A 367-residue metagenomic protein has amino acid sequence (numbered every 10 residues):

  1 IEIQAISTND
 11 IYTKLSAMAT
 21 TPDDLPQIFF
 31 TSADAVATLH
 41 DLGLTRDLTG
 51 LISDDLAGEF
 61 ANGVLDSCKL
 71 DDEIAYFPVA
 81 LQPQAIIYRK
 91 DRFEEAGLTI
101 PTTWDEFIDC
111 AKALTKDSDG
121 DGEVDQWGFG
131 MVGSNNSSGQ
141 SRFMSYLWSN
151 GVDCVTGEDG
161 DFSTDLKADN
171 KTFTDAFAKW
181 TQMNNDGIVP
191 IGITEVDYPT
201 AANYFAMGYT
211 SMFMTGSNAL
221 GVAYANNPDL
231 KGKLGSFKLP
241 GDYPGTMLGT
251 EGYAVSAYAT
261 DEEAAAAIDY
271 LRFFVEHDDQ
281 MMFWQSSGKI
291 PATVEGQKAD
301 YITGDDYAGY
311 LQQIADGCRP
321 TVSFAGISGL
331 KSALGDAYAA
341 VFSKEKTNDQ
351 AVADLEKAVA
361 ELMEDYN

Functional and structural regions predicted by a protein language model:
I1-F60, S67-K69, D91-T102, N203-F205 (+2 more regions): Extracytoplasmic "Venus flytrap"/periplasmic binding protein-like
I1-S7, D23-L25, G97-T99, T181-V196 (+1 more regions): A local structural motif
T31-A35, Y198, T215-A223, G249-E251: Beta->alpha turn/N-cap motifs
A33-A85, I108, V124-D125, G139-R142 (+4 more regions): Hinge/lid segment of periplasmic solute-binding proteins
R46-F60, T99, D119, W127-N136 (+6 more regions): Short, solvent-exposed loop/beta-turn-alpha elements that line the ligand-binding surface or hinge of extracytoplasmic
L65-S67, G232-F237, Q285-D336, A340 (+1 more regions): Long, aromatic- and glycine/proline-rich binding clefts that accommodate carbohydrate-like moieties
I74, E95-A96, S163, A178 (+4 more regions): Extracytoplasmic/periplasmic substrate-recognition and gating elements
A111, G160-I193: Glycine-centered hinge/linker elements that transmit conformational signals in sensory and ligand-binding systems
